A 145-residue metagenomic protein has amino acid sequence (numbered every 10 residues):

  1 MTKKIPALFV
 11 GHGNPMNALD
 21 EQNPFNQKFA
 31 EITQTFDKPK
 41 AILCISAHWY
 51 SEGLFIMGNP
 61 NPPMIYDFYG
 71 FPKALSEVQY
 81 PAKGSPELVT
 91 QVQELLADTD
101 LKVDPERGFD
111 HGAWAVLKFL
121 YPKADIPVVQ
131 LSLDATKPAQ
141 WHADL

Functional and structural regions predicted by a protein language model:
T2-L95, T99: A short aromatic-anchored loop/beta-hairpin motif
V89-H142: Internal, conserved structured core segments that host functional sites
